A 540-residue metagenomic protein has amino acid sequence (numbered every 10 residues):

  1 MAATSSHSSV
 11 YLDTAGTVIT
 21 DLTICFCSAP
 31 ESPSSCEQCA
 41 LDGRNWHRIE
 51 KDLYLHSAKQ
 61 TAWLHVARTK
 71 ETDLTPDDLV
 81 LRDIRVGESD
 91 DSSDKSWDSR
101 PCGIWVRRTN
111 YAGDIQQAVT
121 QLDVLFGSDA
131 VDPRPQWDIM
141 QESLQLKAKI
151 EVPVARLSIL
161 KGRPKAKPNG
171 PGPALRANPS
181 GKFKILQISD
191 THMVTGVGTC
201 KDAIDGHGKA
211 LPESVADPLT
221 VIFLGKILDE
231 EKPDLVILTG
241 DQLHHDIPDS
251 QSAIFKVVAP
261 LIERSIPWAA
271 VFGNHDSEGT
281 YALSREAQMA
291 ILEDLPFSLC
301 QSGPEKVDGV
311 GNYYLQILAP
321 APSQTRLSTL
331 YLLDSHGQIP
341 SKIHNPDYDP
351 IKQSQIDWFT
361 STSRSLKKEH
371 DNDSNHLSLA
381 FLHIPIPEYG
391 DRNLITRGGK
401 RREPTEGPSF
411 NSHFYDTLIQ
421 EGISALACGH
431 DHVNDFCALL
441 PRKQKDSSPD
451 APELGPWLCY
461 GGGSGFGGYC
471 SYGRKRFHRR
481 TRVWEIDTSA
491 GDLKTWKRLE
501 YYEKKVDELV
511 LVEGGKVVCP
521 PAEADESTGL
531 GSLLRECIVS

Functional and structural regions predicted by a protein language model:
A2-R156, I317, N434-C537: Binuclear metal-dependent phosphoesterase catalytic core
I24, R48-I49, D132-S252: N-terminal active-site segment of His-dependent metallophosphoesterases
S143-A177, K256-E369, R479-E485: Extended active-site neighborhood of metal-dependent phosphoesterases/phosphodiesterases
L175-L186, N312-L332, L439-L458: Beta-strand-turn-beta hairpins that frame and shape the catalytic cleft of phosphate-ester-processing enzymes
K182-T195, L327-S341, F381, P456-G463: Active-site-proximal beta-strand elements of phosphoester/diester hydrolases
D190, L224, V236, D241 (+7 more regions): Divalent metal-coordination and catalytic microenvironments
H192-V197, H244-I247, A270-A282, I339-S341 (+3 more regions): Active-site environment of divalent metal-dependent phosphoester hydrolases
L224, D229-D234, S323, T329-L332 (+1 more regions): His/acidic metal-ligating clusters that form di-metal
